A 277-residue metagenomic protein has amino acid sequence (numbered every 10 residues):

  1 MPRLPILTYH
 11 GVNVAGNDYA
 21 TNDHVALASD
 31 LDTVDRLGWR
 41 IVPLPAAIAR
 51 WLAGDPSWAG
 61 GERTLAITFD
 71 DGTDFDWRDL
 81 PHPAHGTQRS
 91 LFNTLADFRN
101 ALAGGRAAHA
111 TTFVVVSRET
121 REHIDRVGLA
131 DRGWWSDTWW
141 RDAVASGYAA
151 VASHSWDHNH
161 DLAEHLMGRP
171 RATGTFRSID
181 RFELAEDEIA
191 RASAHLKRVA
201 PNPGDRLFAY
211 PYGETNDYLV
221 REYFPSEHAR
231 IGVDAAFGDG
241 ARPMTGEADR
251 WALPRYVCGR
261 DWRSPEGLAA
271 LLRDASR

Functional and structural regions predicted by a protein language model:
L4, V151-E164: Short, solvent-exposed beta-strand-terminating loops
G11-Y148, N159, K197-R198, G204 (+1 more regions): Active-site beta->alpha N-cap acidic-glycine motif
D18-Y19, E122-D125, L162-E164, Y218-E222 (+1 more regions): A short acidic (Asp/Glu
A46-I48, S155, F176-I179, V199-L207 (+1 more regions): His/Asp/Glu-enriched short active-site or ligand-binding loop at hydrolase and phosphoryl-transfer sites
E164-I179: A solvent-exposed, charged loop/short amphipathic helix patch at secondary-structure junctions
G259-R277: Low-complexity, Gly/Ser/Thr/Pro-rich intrinsically disordered linker/tail segments
